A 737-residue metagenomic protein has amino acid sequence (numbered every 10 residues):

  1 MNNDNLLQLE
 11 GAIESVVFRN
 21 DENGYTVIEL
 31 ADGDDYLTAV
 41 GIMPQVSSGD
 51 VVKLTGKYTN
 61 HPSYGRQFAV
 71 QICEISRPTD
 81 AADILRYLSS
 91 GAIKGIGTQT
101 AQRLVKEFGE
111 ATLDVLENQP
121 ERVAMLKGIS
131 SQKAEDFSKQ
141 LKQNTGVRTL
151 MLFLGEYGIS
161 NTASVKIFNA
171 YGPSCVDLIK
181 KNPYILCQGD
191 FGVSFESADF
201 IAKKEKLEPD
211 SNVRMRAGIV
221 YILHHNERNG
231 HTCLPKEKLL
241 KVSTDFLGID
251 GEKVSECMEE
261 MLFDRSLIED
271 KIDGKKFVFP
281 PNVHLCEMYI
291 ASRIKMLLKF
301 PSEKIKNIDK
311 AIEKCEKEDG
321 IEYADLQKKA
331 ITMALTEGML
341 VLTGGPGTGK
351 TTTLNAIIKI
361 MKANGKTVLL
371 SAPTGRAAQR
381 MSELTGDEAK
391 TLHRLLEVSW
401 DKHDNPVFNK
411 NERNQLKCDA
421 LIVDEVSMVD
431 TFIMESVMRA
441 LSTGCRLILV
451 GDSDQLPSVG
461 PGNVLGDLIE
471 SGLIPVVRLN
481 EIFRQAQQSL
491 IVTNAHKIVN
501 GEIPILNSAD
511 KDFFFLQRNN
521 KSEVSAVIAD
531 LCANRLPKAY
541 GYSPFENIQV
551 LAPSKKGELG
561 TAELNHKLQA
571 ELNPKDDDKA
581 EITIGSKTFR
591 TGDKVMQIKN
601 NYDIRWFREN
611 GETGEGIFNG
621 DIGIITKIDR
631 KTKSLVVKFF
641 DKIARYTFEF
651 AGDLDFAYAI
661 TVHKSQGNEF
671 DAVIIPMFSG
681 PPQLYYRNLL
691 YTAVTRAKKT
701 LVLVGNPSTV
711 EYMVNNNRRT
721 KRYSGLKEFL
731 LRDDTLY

Functional and structural regions predicted by a protein language model:
N5-N20, G56, I622-T626: Structural detector for short beta-strands of small beta-barrel domains
F18-E29, K631-V636: Short aromatic-glycine-enriched beta-strand elements
Y25-D32, T38-A39, S47-Y58, P62-K276 (+5 more regions): Accessory alpha-helical DNA-binding modules that contact the DNA backbone or grooves
G49-V51, G592, G620: Loop/turn positions that initiate beta-strands
G155, H224-H225, E269-K329: Pre-P-loop entry segment of helicase/translocase ATPase cores
K328-I331, T336-A509: ASCE P-loop NTPase helicase motor core
S453-E615, T626, Y737: Conserved helicase motor core of P-loop NTPases
N500, R608, N619-Y737: C-terminal accessory regions
